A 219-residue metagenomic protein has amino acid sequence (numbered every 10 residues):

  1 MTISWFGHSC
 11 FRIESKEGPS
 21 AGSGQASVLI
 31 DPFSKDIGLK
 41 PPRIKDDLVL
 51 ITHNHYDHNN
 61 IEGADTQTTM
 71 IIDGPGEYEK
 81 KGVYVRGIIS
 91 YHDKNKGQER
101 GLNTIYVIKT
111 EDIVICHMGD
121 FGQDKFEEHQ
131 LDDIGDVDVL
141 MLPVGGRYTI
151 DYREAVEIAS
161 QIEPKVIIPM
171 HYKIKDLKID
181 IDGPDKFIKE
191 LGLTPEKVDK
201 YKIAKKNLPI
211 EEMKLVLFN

Functional and structural regions predicted by a protein language model:
T2-W5, S27-D31, Y84-Y91, I105-V107 (+2 more regions): Active-site-proximal beta-strand elements of phosphoester/diester hydrolases
I3-F6, E99-R100, V166-N219: Binuclear metal-ion centers of metallo-dependent hydrolases, dominated by the metallo-beta-lactamase
I13, V49, H53, V85 (+2 more regions): Divalent metal-coordination and catalytic microenvironments
G18-Q25: Short Gly/Ser/Thr- and charged-rich N-terminal loops/segments that act as flexible capping/hinge elements
P32-S34, N54, S90-H92, G119-Q123 (+2 more regions): Active-site metal-binding loops of divalent metal-dependent hydrolases
S34-E77, D132-M141: Active-site metal-binding motif and surrounding structural segment of the metallo-beta-lactamase
G63-C116: Portal/gating segments that form or line small-molecule/metal binding sites
K94-I162: Active-site-proximal loop/helix segments of hydrolase catalytic cores
